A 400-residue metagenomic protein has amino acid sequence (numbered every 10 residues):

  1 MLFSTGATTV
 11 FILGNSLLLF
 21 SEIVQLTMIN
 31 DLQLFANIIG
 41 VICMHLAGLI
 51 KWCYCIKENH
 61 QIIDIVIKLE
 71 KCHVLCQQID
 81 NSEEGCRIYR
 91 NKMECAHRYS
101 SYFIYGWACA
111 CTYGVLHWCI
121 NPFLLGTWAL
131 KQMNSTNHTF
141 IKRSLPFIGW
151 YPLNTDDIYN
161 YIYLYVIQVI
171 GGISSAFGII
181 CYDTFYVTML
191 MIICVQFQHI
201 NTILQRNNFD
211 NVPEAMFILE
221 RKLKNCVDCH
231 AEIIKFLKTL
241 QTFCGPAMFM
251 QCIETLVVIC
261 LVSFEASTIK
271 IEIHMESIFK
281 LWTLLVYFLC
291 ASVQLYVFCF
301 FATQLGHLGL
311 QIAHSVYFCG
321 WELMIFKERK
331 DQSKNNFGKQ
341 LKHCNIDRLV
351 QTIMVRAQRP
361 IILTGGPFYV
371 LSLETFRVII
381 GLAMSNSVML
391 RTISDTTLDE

Functional and structural regions predicted by a protein language model:
M1-E400: Membrane-embedded alpha-helical segments and the immediately adjacent membrane-proximal loops of multi-pass integral
